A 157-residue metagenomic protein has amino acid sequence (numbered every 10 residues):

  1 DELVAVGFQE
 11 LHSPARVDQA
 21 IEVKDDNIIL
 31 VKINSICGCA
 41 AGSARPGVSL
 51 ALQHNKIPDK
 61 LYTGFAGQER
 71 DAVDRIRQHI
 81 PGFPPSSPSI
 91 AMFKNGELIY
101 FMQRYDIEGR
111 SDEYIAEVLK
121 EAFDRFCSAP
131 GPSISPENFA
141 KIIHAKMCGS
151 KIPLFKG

Functional and structural regions predicted by a protein language model:
D1-K24, V73-I76, G82-S86, A91-G157: Non-globular targeting/processing and membrane-anchoring segments
L11, L30-N34, K56-R75: Thiol-based oxidoreductase modules, predominantly thioredoxin-like and allied folds used for disulfide exchange
Q19-N55: Local sequence-structure signature of Cys/Sec-based thiol-disulfide redox active-site neighborhoods
A40-A41, E69, E108: Alpha-helix N-cap/loop-to-helix initiation residues
